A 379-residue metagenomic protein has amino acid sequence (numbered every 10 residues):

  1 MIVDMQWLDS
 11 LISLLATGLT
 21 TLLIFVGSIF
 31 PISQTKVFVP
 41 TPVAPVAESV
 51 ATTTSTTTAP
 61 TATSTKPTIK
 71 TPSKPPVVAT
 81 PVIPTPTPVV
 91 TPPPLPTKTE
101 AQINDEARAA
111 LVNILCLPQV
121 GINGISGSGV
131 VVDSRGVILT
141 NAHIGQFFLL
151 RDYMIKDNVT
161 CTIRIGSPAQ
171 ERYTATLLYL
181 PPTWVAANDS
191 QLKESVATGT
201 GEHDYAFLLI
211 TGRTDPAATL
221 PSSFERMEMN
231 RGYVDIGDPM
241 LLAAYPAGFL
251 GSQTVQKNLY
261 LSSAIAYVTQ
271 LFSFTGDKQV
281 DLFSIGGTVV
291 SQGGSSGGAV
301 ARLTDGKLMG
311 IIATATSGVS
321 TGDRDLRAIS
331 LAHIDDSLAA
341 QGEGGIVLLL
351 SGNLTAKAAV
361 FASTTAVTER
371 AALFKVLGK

Functional and structural regions predicted by a protein language model:
M1-V39: Sec-dependent N-terminal signal peptides
F30, T35-T97: Ser/Thr-rich, Proline-interspersed low-complexity disordered segments
T99-E100, N113-R135, N141: A conserved glycine-rich beta-strand in the N-terminal activation segment of trypsin-fold
A107-I122, T211-R226, G251-L348: Active-site region of chymotrypsin-like
V132-D133, V234, A301: Short, well-ordered loop/turn sites that connect or cap secondary structure elements
D133-S134, L139-T200: Catalytic-histidine neighborhood of serine endopeptidases, predominantly the chymotrypsin-like S1/PA family
F148-L149, N188-G199, L209-N258: Active-site substrate-binding loop(s) of clan PA
S195-V196, A206, I334-K379: PDZ/PDZ-like groove recognition
